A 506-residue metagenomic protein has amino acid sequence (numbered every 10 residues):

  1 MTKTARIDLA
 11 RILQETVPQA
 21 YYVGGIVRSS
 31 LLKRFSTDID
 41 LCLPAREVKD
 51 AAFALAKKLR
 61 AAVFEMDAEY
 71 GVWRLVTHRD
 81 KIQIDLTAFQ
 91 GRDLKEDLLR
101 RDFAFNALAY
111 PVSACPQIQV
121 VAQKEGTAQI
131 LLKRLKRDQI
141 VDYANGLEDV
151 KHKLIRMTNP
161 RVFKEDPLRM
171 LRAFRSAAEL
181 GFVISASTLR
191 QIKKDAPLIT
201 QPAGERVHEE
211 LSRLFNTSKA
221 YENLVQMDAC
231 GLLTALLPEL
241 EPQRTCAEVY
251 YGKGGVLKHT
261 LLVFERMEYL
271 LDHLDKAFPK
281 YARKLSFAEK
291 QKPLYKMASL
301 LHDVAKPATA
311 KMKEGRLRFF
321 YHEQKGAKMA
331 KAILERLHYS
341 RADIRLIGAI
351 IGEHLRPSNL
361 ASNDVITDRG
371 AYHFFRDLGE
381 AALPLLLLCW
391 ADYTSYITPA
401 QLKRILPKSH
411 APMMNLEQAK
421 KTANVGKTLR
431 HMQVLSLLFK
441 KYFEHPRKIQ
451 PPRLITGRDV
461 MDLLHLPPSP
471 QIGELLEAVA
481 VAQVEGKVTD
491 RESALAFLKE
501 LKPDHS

Functional and structural regions predicted by a protein language model:
M1-S506: Catalytic cores of the polymerase beta-like nucleotidyltransferase superfamily and closely associated nucleotide
